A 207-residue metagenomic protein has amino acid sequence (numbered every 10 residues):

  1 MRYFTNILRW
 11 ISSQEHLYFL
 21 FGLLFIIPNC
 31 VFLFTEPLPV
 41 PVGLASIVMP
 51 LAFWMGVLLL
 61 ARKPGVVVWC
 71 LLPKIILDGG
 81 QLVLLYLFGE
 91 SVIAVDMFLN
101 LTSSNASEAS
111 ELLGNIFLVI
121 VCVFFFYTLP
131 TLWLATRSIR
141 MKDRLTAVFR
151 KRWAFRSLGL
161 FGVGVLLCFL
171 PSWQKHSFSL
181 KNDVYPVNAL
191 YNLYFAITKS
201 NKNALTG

Functional and structural regions predicted by a protein language model:
R2-Y185: Transmembrane and membrane-interface helices of multi-pass, inner-membrane envelope-modifying transferases
F169-G207: Membrane-interface segments at or immediately adjacent to transmembrane helices that form the boundary between
